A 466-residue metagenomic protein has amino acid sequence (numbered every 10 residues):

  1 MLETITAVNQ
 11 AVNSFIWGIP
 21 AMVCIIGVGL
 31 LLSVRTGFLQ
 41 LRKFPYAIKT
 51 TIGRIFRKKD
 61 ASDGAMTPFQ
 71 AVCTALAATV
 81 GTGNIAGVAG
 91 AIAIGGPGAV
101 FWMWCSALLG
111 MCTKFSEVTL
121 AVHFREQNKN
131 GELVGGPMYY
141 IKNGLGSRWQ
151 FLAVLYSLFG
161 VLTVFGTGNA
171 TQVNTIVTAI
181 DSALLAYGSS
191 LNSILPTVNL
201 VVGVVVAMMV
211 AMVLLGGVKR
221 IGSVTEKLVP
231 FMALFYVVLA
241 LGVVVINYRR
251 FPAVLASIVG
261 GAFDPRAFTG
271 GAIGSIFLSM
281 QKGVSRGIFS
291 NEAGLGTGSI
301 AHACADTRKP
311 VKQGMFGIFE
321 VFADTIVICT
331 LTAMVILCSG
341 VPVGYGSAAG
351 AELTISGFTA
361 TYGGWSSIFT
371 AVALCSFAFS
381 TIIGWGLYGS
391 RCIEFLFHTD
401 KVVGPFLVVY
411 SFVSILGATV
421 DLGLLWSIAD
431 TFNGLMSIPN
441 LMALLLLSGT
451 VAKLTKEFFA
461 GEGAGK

Functional and structural regions predicted by a protein language model:
M1-T82, I92-A99, G110, S411 (+2 more regions): N-terminal alpha-helical transmembrane segments of multi-pass membrane transport and channel/translocase proteins
T4-I5, R35-Q40, G83-V88, G166-I176 (+6 more regions): Transmembrane helix-loop junctions in multi-pass membrane proteins
C24-L32, T36-I48, V173-I180, T197-N247 (+4 more regions): Membrane-interface loop-to-helix entry segments
L31-S33, S106-G131, M138, K142-N174 (+3 more regions): Helix-loop-helix module between adjacent transmembrane segments
F38-M66, G90-V100, W104, C112-S147 (+4 more regions): Flexible loop linkers connecting adjacent transmembrane helices in multi-pass alpha-helical membrane transporters
K59-I94, L120-G144, L155-V161, I273-F322: Alpha-helical membrane segments and immediately flanking helix-loop junctions that form or couple to the substrate/ion
L109-E117, G203-V218, V229-R249, S285-R286 (+2 more regions): Selective recognition of specific alpha-helical transmembrane segments in multi-pass small-molecule
E117-K129, L241-S257, P265-G271, C304-T307 (+2 more regions): Extracellular/periplasmic helix-exit of transmembrane alpha-helices
